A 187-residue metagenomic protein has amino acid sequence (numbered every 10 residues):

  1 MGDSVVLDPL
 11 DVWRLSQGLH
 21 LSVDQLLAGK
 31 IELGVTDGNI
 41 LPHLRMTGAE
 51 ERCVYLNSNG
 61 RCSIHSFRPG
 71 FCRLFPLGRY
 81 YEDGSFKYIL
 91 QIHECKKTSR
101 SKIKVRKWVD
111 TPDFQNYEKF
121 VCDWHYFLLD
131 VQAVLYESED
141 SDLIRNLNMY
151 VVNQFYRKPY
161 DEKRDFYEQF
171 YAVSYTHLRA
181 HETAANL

Functional and structural regions predicted by a protein language model:
M1-V134, K158-P159: Hydrophobic scaffolds flanking metal-cofactor catalytic centers in soluble metalloenzymes
L143-V151: Long, charge-rich alpha-helical interaction segments
F155-R164: Terminal transmembrane helix and immediately flanking juxtamembrane interfaces of multi-pass membrane proteins
F170: Nucleic-acid 5′ end/cap handling module spanning
T176-A185: Conserved small/polar residues in nucleotide/adenosyl-binding loops
